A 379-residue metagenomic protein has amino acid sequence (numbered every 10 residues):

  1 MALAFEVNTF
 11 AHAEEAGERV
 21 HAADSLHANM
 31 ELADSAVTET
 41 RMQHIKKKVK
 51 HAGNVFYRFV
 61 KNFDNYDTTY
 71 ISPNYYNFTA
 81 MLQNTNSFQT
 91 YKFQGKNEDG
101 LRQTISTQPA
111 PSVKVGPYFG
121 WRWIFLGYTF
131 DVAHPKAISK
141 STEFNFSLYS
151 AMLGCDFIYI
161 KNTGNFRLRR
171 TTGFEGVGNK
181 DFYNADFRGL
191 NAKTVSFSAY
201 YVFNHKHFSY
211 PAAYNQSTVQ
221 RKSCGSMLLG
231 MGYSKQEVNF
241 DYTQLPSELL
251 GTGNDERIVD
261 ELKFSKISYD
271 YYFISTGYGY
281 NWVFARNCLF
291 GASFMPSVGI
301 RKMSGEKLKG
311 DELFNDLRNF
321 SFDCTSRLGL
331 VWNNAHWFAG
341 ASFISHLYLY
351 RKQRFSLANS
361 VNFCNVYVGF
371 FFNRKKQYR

Functional and structural regions predicted by a protein language model:
V7-S72, K376-R379: Sec-dependent signal peptide cleavage junction
N74-A80, V113, R122-I124, T142 (+6 more regions): Outer-envelope beta-barrel architecture signal
A80-L82, P117, L126-Y128, C155-F157 (+6 more regions): Membrane-embedded beta-strand positions of outer-membrane beta-barrel proteins
N84-T90, W121-F125, F130-H134, S150-M152 (+7 more regions): Transmembrane beta-strands of outer-membrane beta-barrel pores
T85-Q89, F93-E98, T104, I158-S196: Outer-membrane beta-barrel translocator/channel fold
F88-K114, F125-A137: Surface-exposed strand-loop-strand hairpins of Gram-negative outer-membrane beta-barrel proteins
T104-G116, L168-T172, D181-T194, V238-Y271 (+4 more regions): Extracellular/periplasm-exposed beta-strand and loop segments of Gram-negative cell-envelope proteins, dominated by
S196-A199, S360-R379: Outer-membrane beta-barrel "beta-signal"
